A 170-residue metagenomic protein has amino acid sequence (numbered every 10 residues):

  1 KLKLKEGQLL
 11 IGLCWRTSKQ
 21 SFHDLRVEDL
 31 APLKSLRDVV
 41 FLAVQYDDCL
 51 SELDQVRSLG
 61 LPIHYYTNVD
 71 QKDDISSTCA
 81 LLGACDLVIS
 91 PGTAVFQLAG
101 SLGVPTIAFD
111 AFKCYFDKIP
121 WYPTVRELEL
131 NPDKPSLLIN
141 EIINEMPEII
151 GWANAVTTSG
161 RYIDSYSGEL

Functional and structural regions predicted by a protein language model:
K1-L170: Catalytic machinery of carbohydrate-active enzymes, primarily nucleotide-sugar-dependent glycosyltransferases
